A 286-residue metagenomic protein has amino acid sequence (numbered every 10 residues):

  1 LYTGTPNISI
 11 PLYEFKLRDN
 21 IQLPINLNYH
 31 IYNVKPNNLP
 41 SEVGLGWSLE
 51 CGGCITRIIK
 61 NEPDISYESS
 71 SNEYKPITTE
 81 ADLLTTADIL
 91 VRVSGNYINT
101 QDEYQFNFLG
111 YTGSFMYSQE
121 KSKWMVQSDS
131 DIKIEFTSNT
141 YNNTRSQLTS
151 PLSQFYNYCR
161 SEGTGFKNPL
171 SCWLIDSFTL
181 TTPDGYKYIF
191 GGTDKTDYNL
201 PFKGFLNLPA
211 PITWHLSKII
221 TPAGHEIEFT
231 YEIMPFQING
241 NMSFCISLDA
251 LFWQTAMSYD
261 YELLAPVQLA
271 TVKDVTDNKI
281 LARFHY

Functional and structural regions predicted by a protein language model:
L1-H215, T221-P222: Long, intrinsically disordered, low-complexity, charged/polar and glycine-rich segments
I10, I25, Y188-D194, N207-P211 (+3 more regions): Aromatic-rich beta-strand edge motifs centered on tyrosine
P183-G185, T221-E226, E232-M234, V275-K279: Acidic, low-complexity segments
H215, A223, S247-M257: Short, solvent-exposed cationic patches
A265-V267: Extended soluble regions of mature proteins
